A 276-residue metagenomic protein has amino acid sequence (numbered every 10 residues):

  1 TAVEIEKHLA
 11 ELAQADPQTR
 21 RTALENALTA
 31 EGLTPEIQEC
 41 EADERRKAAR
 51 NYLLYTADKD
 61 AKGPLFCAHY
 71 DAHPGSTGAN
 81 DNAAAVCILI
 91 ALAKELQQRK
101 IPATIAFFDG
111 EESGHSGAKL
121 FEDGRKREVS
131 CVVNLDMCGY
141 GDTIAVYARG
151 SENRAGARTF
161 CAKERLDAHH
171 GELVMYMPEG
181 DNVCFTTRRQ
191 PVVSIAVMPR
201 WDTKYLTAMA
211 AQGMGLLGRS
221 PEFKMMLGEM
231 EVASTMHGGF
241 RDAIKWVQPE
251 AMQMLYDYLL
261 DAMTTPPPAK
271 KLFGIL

Functional and structural regions predicted by a protein language model:
T1-L9, D16, R20, L24 (+5 more regions): Stable alpha-helical elements in mature extracytoplasmic
A2-A57: A non-catalytic alpha/beta surface segment that caps or lines the substrate-entry region of metallo-dependent hydrolase
G32-E41, R189-R200: Short, well-structured beta-strand/strand-turn elements
A57-G63: Proline/glycine-enriched tight loop/beta-turn segments at coil->beta junctions that connect or precede beta-strands
G63-H69: Short beta-strand element of the alpha/beta-hydrolase
A72-F160, D167-P178, N182-C184: Acidic/histidine-rich catalytic neighborhood of metal-dependent amide-processing enzymes
D136-G139, V197-D202: Glycine-rich beta-alpha junction loops
K204-L276: His/Asp/Glu-rich mid-to-C-terminal helical/loop segments that flank catalytic regions of hydrolases
